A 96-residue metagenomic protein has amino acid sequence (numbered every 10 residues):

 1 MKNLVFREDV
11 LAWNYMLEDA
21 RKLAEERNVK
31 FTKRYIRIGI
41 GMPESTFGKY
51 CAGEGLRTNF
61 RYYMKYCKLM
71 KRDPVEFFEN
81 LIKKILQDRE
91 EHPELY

Functional and structural regions predicted by a protein language model:
M1-F31, Y35: A short, Lys/Arg-rich alpha-helix, primarily the initiator
M1-V10, E76-Y96: Short, charged recognition helix plus adjacent turn of helix-turn-helix-like nucleic-acid-binding domains
K33-R34, I38, M64: Residues within the helices of the helix-turn-helix
R34, S45, V75: Key DNA-contact positions within bacterial/archaeal DNA-binding proteins
G39, L69: Residues within the alpha-helical elements of helix-turn-helix
G41-R57: Recognition helix of helix-turn-helix/homeodomain-like DNA-binding domains that insert into the DNA major groove
E54-K68: Short, basic-rich loop-to-helix N-cap that marks the start of a DNA-contacting helix
